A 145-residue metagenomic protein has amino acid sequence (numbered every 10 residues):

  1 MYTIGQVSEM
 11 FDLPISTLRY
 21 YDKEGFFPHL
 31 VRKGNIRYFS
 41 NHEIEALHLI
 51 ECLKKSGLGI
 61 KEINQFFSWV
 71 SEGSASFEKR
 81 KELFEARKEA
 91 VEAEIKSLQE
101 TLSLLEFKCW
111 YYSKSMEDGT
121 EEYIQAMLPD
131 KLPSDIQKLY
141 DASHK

Functional and structural regions predicted by a protein language model:
M1-S68: Basic helix-turn-helix/winged-helix DNA-binding cores and closely related short helical interaction motifs
Q6, E24-G25, H42-E43, V70 (+4 more regions): Generic alpha-helical secondary structure signal
F11, E43, S74-F77, I95: Flexible interhelical turns and helix-capping residues at alpha-helix boundaries within structured domains
D12, L47, G73, R80-K81 (+1 more regions): Helix-centric, low-specificity signal for extended rod-like, repetitive segments
F26, L58, S74-A75, T120: Residue-level recognition of short, well-ordered coil/turn positions that link secondary-structure elements
I36, H42, K54, G73 (+2 more regions): Hydrophobic alpha-helical segments
N64-A86: Short, charged recognition helix plus adjacent turn of helix-turn-helix-like nucleic-acid-binding domains
E78-K145: C-terminal regulatory/oligomerization modules of transcriptional regulators
